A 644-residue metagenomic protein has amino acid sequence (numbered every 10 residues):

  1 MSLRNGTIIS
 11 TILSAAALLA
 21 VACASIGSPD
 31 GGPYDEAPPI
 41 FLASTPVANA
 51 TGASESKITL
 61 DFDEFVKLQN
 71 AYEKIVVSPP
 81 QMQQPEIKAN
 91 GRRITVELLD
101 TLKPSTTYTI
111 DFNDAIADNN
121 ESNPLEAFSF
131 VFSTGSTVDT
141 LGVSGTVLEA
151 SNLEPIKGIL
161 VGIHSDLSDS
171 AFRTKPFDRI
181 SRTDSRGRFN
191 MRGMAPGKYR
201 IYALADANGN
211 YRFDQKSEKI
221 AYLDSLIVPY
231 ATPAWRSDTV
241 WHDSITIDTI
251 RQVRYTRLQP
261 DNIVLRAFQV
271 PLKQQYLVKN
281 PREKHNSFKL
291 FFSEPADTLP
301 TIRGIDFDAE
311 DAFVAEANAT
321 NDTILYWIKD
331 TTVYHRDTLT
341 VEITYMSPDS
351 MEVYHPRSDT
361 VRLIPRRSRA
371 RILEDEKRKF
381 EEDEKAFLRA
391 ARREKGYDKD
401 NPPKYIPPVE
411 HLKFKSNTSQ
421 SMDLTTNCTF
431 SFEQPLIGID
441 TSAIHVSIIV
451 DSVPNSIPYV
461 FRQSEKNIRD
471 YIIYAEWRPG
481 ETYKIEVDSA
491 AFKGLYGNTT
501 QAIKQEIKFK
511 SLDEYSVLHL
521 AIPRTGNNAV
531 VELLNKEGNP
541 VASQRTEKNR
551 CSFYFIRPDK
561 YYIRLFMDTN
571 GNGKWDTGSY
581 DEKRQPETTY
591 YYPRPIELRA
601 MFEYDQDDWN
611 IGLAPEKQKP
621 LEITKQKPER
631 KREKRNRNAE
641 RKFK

Functional and structural regions predicted by a protein language model:
S2-K644: N-terminal targeting or signal-anchor segments and their processing/structural boundaries
